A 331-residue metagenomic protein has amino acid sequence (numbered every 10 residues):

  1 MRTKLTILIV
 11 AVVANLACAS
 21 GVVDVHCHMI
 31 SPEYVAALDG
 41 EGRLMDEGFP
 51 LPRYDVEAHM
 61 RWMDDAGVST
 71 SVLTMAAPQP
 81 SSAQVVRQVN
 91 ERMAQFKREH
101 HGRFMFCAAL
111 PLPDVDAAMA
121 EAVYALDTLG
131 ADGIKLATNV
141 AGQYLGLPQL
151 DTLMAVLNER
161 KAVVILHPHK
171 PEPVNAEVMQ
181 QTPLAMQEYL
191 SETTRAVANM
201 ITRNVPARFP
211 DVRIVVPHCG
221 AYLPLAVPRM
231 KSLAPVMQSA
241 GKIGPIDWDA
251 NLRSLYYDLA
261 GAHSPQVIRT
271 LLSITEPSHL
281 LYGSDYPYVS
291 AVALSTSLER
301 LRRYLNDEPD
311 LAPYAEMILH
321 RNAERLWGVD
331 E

Functional and structural regions predicted by a protein language model:
K4-N15: Bacterial N-terminal signal peptides
C18-V25, M29-T70, A120-Y124, Q266-L281 (+1 more regions): Mid-to-C-terminal alpha-helical segments outside catalytic/metal-binding sites
V23-C27, S71-L73, M105-A108, I134-L136 (+4 more regions): Hydrophobic faces of well-ordered beta-strands that scaffold small-molecule active sites in alpha/beta enzyme cores
S31-Y54, E172-T193, M230-S254, L301: Active-site gating loops and adjacent loop-to-helix segments of metal-dependent hydrolytic enzymes
E33-V35, Q84, V174-Q180, G220-P235 (+2 more regions): Histidine/acidic-residue-rich catalytic or RNA/ligand-binding cores of hydrolases and nuclease-related proteins
S69-N199: Active-site gating/metal-coordination segments in enzymes
E192, V236, A240-A293: Active-site-adjacent C-terminal substructures of enzyme catalytic domains
I201-N204, P210-A250: Aromatic-lined glycan-binding groove of carbohydrate-active enzymes
